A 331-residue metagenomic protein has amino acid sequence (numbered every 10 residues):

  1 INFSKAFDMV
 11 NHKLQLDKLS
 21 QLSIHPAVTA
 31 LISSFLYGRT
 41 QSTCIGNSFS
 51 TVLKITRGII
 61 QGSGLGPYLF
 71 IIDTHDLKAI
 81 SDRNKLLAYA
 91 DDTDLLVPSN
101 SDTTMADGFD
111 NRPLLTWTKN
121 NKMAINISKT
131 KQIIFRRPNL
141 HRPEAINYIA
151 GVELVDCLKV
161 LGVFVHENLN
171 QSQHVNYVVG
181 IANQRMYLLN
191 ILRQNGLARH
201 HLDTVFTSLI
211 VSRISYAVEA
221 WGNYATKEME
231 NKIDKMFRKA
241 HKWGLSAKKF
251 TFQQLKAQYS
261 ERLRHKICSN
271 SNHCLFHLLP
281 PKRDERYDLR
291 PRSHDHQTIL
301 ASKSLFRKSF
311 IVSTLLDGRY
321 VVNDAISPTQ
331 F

Functional and structural regions predicted by a protein language model:
I1-I60, V97-P98: Conserved pre-catalytic core of RNA-dependent polymerases
S4-F7, I55-R83, N170-Q173, T207 (+1 more regions): Conserved pre-motif C helix in the palm subdomain of viral-like polymerases
T43-L69, L96-S101, I149, L154 (+3 more regions): Short, conserved non-catalytic motifs in the polymerase core
P67-L96, N100, R213: Active-site palm subdomain of RNA-directed nucleic acid polymerases
T104-N121, N183: Inter-domain linker/hinge segments that demarcate the starts of reverse transcriptase and RNase H-type modules
A124-L158: Short, conserved micro-motifs composed of acidic
V152-E219: Basic, alpha-helical interaction scaffolds
Y224-F331: Short linear motifs embedded in intrinsically disordered, charge-biased segments
